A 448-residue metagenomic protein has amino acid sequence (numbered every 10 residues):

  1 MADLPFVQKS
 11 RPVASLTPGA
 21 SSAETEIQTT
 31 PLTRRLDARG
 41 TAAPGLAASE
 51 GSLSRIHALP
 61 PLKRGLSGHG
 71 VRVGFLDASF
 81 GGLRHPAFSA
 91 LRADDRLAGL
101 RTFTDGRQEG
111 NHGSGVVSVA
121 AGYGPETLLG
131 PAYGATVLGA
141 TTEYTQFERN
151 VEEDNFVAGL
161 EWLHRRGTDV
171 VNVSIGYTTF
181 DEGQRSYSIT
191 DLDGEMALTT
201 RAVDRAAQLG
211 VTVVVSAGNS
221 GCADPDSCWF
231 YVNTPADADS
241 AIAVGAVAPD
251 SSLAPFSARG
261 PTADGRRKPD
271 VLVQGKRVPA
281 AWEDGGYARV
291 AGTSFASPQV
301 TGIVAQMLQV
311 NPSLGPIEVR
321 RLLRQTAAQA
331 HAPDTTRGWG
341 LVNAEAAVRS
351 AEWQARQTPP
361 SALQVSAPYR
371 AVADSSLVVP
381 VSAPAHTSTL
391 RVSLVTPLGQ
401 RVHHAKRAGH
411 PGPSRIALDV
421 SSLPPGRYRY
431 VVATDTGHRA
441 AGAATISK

Functional and structural regions predicted by a protein language model:
M1-S52, P60-L62: Autoinhibitory propeptides
K9, L46-E50, A58-E152, R166-D169 (+6 more regions): Subtilisin-like serine protease catalytic core
E50, T168-V170, Q309-P368, V402-H404: C-terminal subdomain of the subtilisin-like protease fold in secreted/lumenal serine endopeptidases
R84, S89-D94, A246-S294: Catalytic-core environment of secreted peptidases
A120, A140-Y144, D169, V273-R337: Hydrolase catalytic cores
Y123-E126, T142-S240, A263-R266, A281-S297: Substrate-binding/access-modulating region of protease and related hydrolase catalytic domains
S366, S376-P380, R427-K448: C-terminal tail/sorting-segment detector
R401-L423, T436-G437: Glycine-centered tight-turn motifs at strand-turn-strand junctions
